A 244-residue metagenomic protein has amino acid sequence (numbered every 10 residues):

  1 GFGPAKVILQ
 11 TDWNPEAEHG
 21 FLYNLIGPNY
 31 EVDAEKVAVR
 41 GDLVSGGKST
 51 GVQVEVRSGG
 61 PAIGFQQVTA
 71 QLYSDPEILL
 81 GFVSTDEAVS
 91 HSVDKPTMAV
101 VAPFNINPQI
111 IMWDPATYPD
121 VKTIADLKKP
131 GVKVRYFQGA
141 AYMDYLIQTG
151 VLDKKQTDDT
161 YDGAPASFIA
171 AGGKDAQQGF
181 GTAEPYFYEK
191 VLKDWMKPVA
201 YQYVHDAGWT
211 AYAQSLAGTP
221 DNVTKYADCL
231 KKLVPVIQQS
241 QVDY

Functional and structural regions predicted by a protein language model:
G1-D162, A166, D175-G179: Short, glycine-/small- and polar/acidic-enriched structural segments that line small-molecule recognition paths
D86, D162-Y244: Pocket-lining segment of extracytoplasmic ligand-binding domains
